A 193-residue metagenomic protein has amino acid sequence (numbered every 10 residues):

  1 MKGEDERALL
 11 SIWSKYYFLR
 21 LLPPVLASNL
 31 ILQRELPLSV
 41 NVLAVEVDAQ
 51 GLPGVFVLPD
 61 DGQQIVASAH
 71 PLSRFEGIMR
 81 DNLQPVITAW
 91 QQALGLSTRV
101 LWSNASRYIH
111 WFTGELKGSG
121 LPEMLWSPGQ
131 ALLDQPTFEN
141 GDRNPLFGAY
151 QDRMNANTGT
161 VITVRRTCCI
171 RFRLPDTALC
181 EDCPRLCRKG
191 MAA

Functional and structural regions predicted by a protein language model:
M1-G159: Hydrophobic, aromatic-lined core segments that form the binding pocket/scaffold for planar heteroaromatic ligands
I162: Cytochrome P450 heme-binding Cys-pocket and its upstream "meander" loop
R166-G190: Local cysteine-cluster metal-coordination motifs and their immediate loop/turn environment, predominantly Fe-S cluster
A193: A detector for short metal-coordination/catalytic motifs
